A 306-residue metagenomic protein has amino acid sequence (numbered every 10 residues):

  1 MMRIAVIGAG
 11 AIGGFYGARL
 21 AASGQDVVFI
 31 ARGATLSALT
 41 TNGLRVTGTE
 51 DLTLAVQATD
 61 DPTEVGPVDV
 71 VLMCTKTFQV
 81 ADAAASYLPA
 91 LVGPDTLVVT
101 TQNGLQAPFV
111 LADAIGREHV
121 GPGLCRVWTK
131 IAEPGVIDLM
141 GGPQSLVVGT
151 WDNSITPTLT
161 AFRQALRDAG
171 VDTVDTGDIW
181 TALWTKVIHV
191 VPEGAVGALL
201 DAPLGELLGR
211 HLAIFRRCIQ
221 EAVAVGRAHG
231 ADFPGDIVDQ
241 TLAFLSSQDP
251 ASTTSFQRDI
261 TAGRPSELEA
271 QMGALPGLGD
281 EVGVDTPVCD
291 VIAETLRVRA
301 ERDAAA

Functional and structural regions predicted by a protein language model:
M1-D51: NAD(P)+-binding Rossmann beta1-loop-alpha1 motif at the extreme N-terminus of oxidoreductases
A5, V28, L97-V99, V147: A structural signal for isolated positions on well-ordered beta-strands in alpha/beta enzyme cores
I7, I30, T101-Q102, G123 (+1 more regions): Structural motif
A18, A22, A85-P89, F109 (+4 more regions): Short, well-ordered alpha-helices that flank and scaffold nucleotide-derived cofactor binding pockets
A38, A90-L91, D113-H119, P134-D236: Internal alpha-helical scaffold of NAD(P)-dependent oxidoreductase catalytic cores
D51-V136: Rossmann-like NAD(P)(H) cofactor-binding subdomain of soluble oxidoreductases
R216-A306: NAD(P)-dependent Rossmann-like dehydrogenase/reductase catalytic/cofactor-binding core
